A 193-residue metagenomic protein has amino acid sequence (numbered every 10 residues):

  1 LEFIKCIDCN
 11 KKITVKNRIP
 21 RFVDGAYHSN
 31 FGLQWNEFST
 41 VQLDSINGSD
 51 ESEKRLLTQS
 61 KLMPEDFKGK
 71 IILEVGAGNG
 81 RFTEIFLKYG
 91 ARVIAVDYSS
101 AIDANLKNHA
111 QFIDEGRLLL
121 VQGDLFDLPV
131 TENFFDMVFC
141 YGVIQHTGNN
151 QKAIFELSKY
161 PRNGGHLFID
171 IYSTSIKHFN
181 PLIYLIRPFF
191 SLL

Functional and structural regions predicted by a protein language model:
L1-L128: Conserved N-terminal segment of class I S-adenosyl-L-methionine
F126-M137: A short acidic, Gly/Pro-enriched loop at the edge of an enzyme's catalytic core that lines a small-molecule cofactor
D127, Q145, T174: Active-site micro-motifs of SAM-dependent methyltransferase domains
M137-N149: A short SAM/SAH-binding and catalytic strip from SAM-dependent methyltransferases
H146-I154, I169: Repeat-solenoid scaffold signature
Q151-N163: A short glycine-rich, Lys/Arg-flanked "PGG" loop and its adjoining helix->strand segment in the class I
H166-L193: Conserved class I S-adenosyl-L-methionine
